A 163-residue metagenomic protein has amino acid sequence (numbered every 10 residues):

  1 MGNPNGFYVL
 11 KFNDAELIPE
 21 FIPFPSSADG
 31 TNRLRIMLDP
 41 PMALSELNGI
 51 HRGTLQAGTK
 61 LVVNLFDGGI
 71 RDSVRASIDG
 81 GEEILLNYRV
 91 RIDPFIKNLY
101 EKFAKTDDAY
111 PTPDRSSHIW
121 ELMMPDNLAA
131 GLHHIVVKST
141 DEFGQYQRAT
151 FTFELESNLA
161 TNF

Functional and structural regions predicted by a protein language model:
M1-G68, D72-R75, M123-A129, H134-E154: Binuclear metal-dependent phosphoesterase catalytic core
L38-D39, R91-I92, F103-K105, F163: Short, surface-exposed, polar/charged, turn-prone segments marking secondary-structure boundaries
M42-L44, K97, D108, N158-L159: Short, intrinsically disordered/low-complexity patches at protein termini and at juxtamembrane boundaries
S77-I84: Change "in extracellular beta-sheet-rich domains … of secreted and cell-surface proteins" to "in beta-sheet-rich domains
I84-V90: Short, solvent-exposed beta-strand-terminating loops
D93-M123: Aromatic sugar-binding surface patches on proteins that engage polysaccharides or sugar-phosphate polymers
T152-F163: Flexible, low-complexity linkers/stalks enriched in Thr/Pro that connect modular domains
